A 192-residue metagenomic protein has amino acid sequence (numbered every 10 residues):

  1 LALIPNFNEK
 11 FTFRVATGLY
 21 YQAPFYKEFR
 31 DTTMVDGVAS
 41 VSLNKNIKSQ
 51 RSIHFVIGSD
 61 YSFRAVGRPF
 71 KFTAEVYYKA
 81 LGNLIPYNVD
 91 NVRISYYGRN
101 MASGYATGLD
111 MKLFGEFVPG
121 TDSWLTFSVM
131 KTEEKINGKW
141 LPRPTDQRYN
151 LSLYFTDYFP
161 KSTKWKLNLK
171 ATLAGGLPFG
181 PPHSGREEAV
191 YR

Functional and structural regions predicted by a protein language model:
L1, S184-R192: Short, intrinsically disordered, charge-balanced linker/junction segments flanking boundaries in proteins
L1-L3, L43, I53-I57, F72 (+2 more regions): Hydrophobic, lipid-facing positions within transmembrane beta-strands of outer-membrane proteins
I4, A23, R68, L141-R143 (+1 more regions): Hydrophobic alpha-helix-in-membranes signature
P5, K10-F13, A65-F72, P119-S123 (+1 more regions): Repeated loop/turn-to-beta-strand initiation elements of outer-membrane beta-barrel proteins
T12-V38, K45-R51, A174-S184: Outer-membrane beta-barrel translocator/channel fold
R14, N46-N100, Y105: Membrane-embedded beta-barrel scaffold of Gram-negative outer-membrane proteins
Y26-M34, A39-S40, L84-V92, M130 (+2 more regions): Outer-membrane beta-barrel translocator domains and adjoining extracellular loop/strand segments of Gram-negative
E75-A80, Y97-P181: Gram-negative outer-membrane beta-barrel transporters
